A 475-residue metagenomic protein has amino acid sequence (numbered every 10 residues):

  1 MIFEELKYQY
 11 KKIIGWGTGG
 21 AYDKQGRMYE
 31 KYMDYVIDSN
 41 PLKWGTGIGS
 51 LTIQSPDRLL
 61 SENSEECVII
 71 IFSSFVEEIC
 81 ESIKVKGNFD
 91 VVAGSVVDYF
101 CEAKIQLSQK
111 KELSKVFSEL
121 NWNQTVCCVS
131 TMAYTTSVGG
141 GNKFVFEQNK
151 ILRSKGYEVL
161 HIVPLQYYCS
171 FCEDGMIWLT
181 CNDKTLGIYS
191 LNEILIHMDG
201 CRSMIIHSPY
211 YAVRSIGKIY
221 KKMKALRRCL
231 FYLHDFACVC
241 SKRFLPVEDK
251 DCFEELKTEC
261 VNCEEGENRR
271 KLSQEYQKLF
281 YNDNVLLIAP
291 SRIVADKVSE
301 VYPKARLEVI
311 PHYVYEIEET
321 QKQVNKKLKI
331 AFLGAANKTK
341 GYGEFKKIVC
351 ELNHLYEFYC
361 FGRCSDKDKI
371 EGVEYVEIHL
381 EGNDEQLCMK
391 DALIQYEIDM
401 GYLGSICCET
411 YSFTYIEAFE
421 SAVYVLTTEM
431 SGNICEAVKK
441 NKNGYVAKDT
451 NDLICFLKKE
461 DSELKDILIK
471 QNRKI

Functional and structural regions predicted by a protein language model:
M1-N123: Hydrophobic, well-ordered beta-alpha structural blocks that scaffold small-molecule cofactor pockets
K143-E147, N337-E351: A conserved mid-protein helix/loop that constitutes part of the nucleotide-sugar donor-binding site
C252-L287: Membrane-proximal helix-turn-helix segments that form the acceptor-binding/catalytic region of lipid-linked
G362-Y396: Nucleotide-activated donor-binding/catalytic signature segment of Leloir-type glycosyltransferases, i.e., the conserved
K390, T414-E420, C435-E436: Short alpha-helical segment that forms part of, or immediately flanks, the ligand-binding pocket in carbohydrate-active
M400, Y424-T428: Short hydrophobic beta-strand element within catalytic cores of glycosyltransferases and related nucleotide-activated
F413, T427-N441, Y445-V446: Short acidic/histidine- and often glycine-rich active-site loop of Leloir-type glycosyltransferases that engages
K440-N451, K458-S462: Conserved acidic donor-binding segment of nucleotide-sugar-dependent glycosyltransferases
